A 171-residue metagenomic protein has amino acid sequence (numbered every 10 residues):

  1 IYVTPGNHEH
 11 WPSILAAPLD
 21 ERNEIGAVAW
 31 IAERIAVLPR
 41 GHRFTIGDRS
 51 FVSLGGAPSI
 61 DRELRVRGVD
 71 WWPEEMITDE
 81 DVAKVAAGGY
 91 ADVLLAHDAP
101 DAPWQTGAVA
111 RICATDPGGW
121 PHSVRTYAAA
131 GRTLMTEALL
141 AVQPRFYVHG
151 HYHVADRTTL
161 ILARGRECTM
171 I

Functional and structural regions predicted by a protein language model:
I1-I171: Extended recognition/assembly regions associated with phosphoester-bond processing machinery
